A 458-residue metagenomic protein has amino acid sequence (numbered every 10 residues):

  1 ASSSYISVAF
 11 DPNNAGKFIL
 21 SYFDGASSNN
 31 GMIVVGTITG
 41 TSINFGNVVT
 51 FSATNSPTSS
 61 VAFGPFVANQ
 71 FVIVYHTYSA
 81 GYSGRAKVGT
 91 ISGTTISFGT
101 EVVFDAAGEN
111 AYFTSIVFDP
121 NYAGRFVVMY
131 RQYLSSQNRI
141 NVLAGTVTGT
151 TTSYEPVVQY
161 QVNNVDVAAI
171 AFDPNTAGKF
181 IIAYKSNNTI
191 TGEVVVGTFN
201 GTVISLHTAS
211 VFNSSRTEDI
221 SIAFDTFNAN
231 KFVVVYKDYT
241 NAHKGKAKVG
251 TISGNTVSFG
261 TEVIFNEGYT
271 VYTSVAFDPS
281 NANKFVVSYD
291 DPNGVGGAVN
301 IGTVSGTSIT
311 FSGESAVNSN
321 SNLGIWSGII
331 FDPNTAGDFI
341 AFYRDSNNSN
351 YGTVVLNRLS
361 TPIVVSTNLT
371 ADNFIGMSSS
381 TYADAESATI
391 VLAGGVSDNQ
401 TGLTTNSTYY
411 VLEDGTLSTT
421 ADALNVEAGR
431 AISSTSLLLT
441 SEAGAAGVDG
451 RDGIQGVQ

Functional and structural regions predicted by a protein language model:
A1-S2, A9, V457-Q458: Low-complexity/repetitive intrinsically disordered segments
A1-S2, N47-N55, T100-E109, P156-N164 (+3 more regions): Short loop/turn motifs that cap or connect beta-strands within the blades of beta-propeller-type repeat domains
S4-F18, Y22-D24, V35-T39, P57-F71 (+22 more regions): Extracellular receptor-binding modules and their adjoining Ser/Thr/Gly/Asp/Asn-rich linkers
S28-I33, I43, Y82-A86, I96 (+8 more regions): Repetitive beta-architecture junctions, highlighting loop-to-beta-strand starts across blade-like repeats
N29, Y82, Y133, Q455-Q458: Intrinsically disordered, low-complexity repeat/linker tracts enriched for polar/charged residues
T39-N47, G93-T100, T148-P156, N200-T208 (+3 more regions): Beta-strand initiation motifs
N69, S136, V158-Y160, I454-V457: Intrinsically disordered, low-complexity regions enriched in polar/acidic and amide residues
G444-Q458: Collagen/collagen-like triple-helix recognition
